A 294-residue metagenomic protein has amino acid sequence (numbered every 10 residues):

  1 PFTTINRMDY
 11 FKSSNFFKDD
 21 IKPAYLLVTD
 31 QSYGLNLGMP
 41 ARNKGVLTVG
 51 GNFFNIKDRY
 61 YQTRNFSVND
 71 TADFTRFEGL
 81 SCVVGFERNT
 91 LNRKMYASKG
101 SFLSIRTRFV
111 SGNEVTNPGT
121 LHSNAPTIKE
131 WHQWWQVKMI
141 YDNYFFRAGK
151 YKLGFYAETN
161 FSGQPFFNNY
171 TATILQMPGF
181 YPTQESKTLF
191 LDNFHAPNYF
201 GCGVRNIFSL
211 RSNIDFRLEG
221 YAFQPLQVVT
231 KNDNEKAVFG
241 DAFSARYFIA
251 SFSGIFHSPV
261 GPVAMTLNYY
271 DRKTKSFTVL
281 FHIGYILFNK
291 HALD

Functional and structural regions predicted by a protein language model:
P1-L91, M95, P178-F180, D192-F200 (+4 more regions): Gram-negative/organellar outer-membrane beta-barrel architecture
D9-S13, K57-T63, V115-G119, P165-T173 (+2 more regions): Outer-membrane beta-barrel and related beta-rich outer-membrane complex signature in Gram-negative bacteria
G79-R211, F216-L218, F223, V228: C-terminal outer-membrane beta-barrel translocator/porin domains of Gram-negative envelope proteins and their
W135-Q136, V260-P262: Coil-to-beta-strand transition motifs
A148, F256-V260: A generic beta-sheet turn/junction motif
V204, G254, M265: Hydrophobic, well-ordered secondary-structure elements that form the walls of internal hydrophobic environments
E235-A242: C-terminal soluble interaction/assembly domains
F243, F248-G254: C-terminal structured "cap/appendage" subdomains that terminate the fold
